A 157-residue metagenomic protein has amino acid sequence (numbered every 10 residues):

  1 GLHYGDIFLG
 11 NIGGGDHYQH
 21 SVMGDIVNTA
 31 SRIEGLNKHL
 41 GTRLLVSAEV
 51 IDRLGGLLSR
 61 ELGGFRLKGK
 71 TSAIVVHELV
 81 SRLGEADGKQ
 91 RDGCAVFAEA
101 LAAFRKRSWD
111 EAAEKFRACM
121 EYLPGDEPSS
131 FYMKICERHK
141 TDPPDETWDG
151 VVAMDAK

Functional and structural regions predicted by a protein language model:
I7-L9, L36-E111, R117-C119, L123-D145: Cytosolic regulatory/linker segments at or just downstream of nucleotide-handling modules in signal-transduction
F8-E34: Catalytic-core segments of nucleotide cyclases and related cyclic-nucleotide turnover enzymes
Y18, L67, W148: Short clusters of hydrophobic/aromatic residues that line enzyme substrate/ligand-binding pockets
H20, T29-R32, G41, S130 (+1 more regions): A generic signature of intrinsically disordered, low-complexity regions enriched in glycine/proline and charged/polar
D145-K157: Intrinsically disordered, low-complexity, charge-biased linker/tail regions
